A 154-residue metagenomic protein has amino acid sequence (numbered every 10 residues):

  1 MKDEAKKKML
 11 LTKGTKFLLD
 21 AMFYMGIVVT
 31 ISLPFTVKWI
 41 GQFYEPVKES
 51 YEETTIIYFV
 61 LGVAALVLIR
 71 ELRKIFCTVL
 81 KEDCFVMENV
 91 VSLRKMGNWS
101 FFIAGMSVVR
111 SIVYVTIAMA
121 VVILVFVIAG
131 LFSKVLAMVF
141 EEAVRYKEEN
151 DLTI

Functional and structural regions predicted by a protein language model:
M1-T30: Cytosolic juxtamembrane helix and N-cap/initiation of the first transmembrane helix
I31-A65: Membrane-helix boundary elements
V60-L68, L124-M138: Hydrophobic alpha-helical membrane-associated segments
L66-M87: Membrane-helix interface/capping segments
L72-V79, F132-I154: Cytosolic juxtamembrane helix at the C-terminal end of the final transmembrane segment
E82-K95, E149-I154: Membrane-cytosol interface motif
N89-V108: Hydrophobic alpha-helical membrane segments
S107-I123: Membrane-helix boundary connector in multi-pass membrane proteins
